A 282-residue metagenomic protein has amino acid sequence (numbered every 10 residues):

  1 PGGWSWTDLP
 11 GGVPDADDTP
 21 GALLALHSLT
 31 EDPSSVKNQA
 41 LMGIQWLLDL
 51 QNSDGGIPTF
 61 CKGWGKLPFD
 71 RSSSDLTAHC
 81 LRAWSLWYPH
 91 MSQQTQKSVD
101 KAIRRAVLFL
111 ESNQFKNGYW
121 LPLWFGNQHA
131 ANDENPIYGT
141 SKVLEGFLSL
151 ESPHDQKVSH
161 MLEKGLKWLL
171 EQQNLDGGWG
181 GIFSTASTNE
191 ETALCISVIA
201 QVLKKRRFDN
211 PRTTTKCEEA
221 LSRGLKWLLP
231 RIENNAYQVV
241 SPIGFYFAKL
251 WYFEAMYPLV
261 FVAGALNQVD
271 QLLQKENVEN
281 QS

Functional and structural regions predicted by a protein language model:
P1-Q45, D49-L108, S112-E276: An alpha-helical repeat/solenoid feature that recognizes helix-turn-helix modules
N277-S282: Intrinsically disordered, low-complexity serine/proline/glycine/threonine-rich regulatory regions
